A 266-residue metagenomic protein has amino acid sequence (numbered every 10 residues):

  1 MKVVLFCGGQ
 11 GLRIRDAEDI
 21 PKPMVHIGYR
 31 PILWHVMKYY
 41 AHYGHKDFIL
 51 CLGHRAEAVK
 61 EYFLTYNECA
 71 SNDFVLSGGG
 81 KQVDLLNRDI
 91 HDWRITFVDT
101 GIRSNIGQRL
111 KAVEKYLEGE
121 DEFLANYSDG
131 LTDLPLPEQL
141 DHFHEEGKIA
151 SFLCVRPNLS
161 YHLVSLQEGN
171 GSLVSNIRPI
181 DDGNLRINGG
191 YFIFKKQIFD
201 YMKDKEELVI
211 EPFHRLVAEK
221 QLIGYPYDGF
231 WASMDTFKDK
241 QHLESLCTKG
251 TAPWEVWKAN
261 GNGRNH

Functional and structural regions predicted by a protein language model:
M1-Y66, F97: N-terminal glycine-rich phosphate-binding loop and ensuing alpha1 helix
V3-L5, L50, A125, A150-L153 (+1 more regions): Structural beta-sheet core signal
P23, R94-T96, Q221-I223: Conserved beta-strand segments of alpha/beta enzyme cores
M24, L163-Q167, G224: A structural signal for short hydrophobic beta-strand segments in well-ordered beta-sheet cores
G28, H54-R55, G101, G229 (+1 more regions): Short beta->alpha linker loops
I32-V36, Q108-A112, P212: Well-ordered alpha-helical segments embedded in enzymatic catalytic cores
V59-E168: Conserved beta-loop-beta/alpha segment of the NTase-like Rossmann-fold superfamily that binds/positions NTPs
D121-L124, L131-H144, R156-S160, N170-H266: Catalytic-core segments of class I nucleotidyltransferases/pyrophosphorylases that form NMP-activated intermediates
